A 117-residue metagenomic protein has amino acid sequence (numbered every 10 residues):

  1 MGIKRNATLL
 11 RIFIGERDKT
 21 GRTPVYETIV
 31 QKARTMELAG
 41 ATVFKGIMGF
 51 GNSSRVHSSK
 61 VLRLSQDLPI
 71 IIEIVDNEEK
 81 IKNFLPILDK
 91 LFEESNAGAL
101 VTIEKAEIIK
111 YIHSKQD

Functional and structural regions predicted by a protein language model:
M1-D117: Positively charged, small/polar-rich N-terminal and surface patches that mediate targeting and assembly and bind
